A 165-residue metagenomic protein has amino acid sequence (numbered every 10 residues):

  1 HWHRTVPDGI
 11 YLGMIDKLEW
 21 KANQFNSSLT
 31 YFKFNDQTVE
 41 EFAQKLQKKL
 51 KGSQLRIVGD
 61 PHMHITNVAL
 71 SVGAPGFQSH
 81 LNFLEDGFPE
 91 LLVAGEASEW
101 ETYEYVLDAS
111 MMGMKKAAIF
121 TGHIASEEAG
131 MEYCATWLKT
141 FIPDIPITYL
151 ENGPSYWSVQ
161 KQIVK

Functional and structural regions predicted by a protein language model:
H1-K165: Active-site catalytic microenvironments in core metabolic enzymes, especially phosphate/sugar-handling
